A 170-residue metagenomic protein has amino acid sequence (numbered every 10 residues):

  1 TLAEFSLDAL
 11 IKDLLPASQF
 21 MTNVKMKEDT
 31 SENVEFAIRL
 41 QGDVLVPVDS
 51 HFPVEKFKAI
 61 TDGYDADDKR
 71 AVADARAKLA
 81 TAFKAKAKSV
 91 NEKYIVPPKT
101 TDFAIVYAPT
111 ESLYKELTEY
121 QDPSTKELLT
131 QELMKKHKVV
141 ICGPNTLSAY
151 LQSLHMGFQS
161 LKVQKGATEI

Functional and structural regions predicted by a protein language model:
T1-I170: Amphipathic, heptad-repeat alpha-helical coiled-coil/stalk segments that mediate oligomerization, tethering
